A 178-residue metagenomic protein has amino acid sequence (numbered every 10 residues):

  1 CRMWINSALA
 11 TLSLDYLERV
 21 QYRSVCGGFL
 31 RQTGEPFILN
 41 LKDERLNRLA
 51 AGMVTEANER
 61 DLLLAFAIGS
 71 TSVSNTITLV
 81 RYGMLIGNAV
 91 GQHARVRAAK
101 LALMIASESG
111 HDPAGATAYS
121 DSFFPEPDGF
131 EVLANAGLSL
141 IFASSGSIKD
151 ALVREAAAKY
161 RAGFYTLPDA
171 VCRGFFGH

Functional and structural regions predicted by a protein language model:
C1-H178: ATP-dependent carboxylate/acyl-activation modules
